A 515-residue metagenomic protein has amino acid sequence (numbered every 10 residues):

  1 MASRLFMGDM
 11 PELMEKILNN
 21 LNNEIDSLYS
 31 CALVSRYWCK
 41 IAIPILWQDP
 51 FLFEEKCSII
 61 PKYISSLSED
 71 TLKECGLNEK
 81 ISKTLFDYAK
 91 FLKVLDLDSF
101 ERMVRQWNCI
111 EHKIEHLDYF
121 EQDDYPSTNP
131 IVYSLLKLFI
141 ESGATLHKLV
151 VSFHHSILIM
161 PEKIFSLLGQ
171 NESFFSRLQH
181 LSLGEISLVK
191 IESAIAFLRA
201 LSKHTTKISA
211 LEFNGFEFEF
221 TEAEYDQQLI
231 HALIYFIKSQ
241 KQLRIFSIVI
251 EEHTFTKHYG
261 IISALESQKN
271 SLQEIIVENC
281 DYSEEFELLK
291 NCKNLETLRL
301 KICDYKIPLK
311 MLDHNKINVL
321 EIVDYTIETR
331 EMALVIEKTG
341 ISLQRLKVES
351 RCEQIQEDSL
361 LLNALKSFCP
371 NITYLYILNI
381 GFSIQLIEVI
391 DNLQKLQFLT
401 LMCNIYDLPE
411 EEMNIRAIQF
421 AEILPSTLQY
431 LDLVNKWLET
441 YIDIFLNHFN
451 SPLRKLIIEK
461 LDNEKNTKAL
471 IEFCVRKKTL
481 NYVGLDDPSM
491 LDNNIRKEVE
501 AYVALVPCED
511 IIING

Functional and structural regions predicted by a protein language model:
M1-I245, F255-T256, A264, K269: N-terminal adaptor-interaction module of cullin-RING ubiquitin ligase components
A2, L13, D70, H112-I114 (+5 more regions): C-terminal capping region of solenoid repeat domains
L5-F6, S30, T84, S134-E141 (+12 more regions): Recurring C-terminal helix/loop segment of individual leucine-rich repeat
N19, N23, K40, V94 (+19 more regions): Ordered, helix-dominated protein-protein interaction surfaces in large eukaryotic regulatory proteins
E55-K62, T71, A232, G260 (+4 more regions): Exposed alpha-helical structural elements
D87-V94, E141-K148, E172-H180, K203-A210 (+10 more regions): Leucine-rich repeat
D96-E101, D124-Y125, V150-L158, S182-V189 (+11 more regions): Concave beta-strand-loop units of leucine-rich repeat
I248-E252, G260-D281, E285-Q354, N363: Core solenoid repeat modules with strong leucine/isoleucine-rich periodicity, prominently canonical LRR arrays but also
